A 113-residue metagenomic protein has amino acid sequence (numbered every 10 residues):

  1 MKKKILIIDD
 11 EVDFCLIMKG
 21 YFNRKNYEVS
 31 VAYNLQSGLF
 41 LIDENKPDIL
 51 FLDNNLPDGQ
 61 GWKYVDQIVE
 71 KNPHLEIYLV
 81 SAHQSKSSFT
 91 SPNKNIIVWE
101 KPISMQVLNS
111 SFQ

Functional and structural regions predicted by a protein language model:
V12-S30, I96: Two-component/phosphorelay signaling modules centered on CheY-like receiver
V31-I49: Acidic, metal-coordinating helix/loop segments flanking the phosphotransfer/catalytic sites of two-component signaling
N34, Q60-K63: Acidic catalytic/metal-coordinating carboxylates
D53: Active-site residues of response regulator receiver
P57: The feature encodes the CheY-like receiver
W62-P73: Short amphipathic alpha-helix used as the core "switch/output" element in two-component signaling
I103-F112: C-terminal output helix
